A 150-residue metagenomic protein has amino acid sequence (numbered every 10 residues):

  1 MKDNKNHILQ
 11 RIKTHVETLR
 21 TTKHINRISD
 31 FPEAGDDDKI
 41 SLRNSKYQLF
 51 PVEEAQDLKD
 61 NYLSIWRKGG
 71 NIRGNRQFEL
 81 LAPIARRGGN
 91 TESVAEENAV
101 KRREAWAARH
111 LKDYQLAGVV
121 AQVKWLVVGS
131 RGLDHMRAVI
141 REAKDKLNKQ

Functional and structural regions predicted by a protein language model:
K2-Q150: Extended terminal accessory/targeting regions
